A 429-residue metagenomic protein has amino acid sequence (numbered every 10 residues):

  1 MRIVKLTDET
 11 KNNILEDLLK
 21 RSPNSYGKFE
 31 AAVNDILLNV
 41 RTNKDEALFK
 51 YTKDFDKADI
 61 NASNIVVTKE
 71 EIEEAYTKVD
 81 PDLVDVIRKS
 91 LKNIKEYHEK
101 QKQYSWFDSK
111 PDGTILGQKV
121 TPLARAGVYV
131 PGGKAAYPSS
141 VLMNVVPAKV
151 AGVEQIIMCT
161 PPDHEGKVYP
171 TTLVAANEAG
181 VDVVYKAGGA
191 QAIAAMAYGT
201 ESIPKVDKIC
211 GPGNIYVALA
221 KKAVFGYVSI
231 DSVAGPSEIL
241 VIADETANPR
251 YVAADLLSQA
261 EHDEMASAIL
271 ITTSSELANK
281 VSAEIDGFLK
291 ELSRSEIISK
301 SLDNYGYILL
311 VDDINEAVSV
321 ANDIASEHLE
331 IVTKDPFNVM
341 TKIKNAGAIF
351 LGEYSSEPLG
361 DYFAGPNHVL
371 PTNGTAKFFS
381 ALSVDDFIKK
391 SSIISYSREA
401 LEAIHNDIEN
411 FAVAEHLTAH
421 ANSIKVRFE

Functional and structural regions predicted by a protein language model:
M1-A124: N-terminal Rossmann-like NAD(P)+-binding subdomain of aldehyde/semialdehyde dehydrogenases
R2-E9, V183-G188, I308-D313: Short acidic-hydrophobic, aromatic-tinged amphipathic segments that line or gate anion-handling sites
D108-V174: Conserved small-residue-rich beta-alpha loop and adjacent elements that most often cradle the phosphate/pyrophosphate
E154-H164, A268-S274, G352: Short internal beta-strands
V181-Y251, D255-S258, H262-S267: Conserved NAD(P)+-binding/catalytic subdomain of aldehyde/semialdehyde dehydrogenases
H262, L270-A346: A glycine- and small/hydrophobic-rich beta-loop-beta segment that serves as a flexible "lid/hinge" or phosphate-binding
D323-E429: C-terminal core of ALDH-fold dehydrogenases
